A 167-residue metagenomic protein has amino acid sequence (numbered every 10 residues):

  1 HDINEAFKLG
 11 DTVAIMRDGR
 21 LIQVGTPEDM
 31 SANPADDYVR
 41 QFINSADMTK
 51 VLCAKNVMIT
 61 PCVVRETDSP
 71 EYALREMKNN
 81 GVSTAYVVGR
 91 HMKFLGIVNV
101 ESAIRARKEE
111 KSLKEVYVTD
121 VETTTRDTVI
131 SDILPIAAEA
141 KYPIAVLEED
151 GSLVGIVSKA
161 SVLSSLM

Functional and structural regions predicted by a protein language model:
D2-K8: Conserved H-loop
K8, A32, N44, I59 (+3 more regions): Phosphate-coordinating loops and pocket residues in cytosolic domains that bind phosphorylated ligands
K8-I15: Conserved catalytic segment of ABC-fold P-loop ATPases
T12, V24, I97, I156: Short, glycine/charged-rich "phosphate-handling" switch motifs in NTP-dependent and phosphotransfer domains
G19-R20: Conserved ABC ATPase "signature" C-loop
E28-A32, R40: Short acidic-hydrophobic catalytic motif
T49-V63, N99, E109-V121: Bateman (tandem CBS) regulatory domains
V63-S83, V87-H91, I104-E110, E122-D150 (+1 more regions): The conserved cystathionine-beta-synthase
